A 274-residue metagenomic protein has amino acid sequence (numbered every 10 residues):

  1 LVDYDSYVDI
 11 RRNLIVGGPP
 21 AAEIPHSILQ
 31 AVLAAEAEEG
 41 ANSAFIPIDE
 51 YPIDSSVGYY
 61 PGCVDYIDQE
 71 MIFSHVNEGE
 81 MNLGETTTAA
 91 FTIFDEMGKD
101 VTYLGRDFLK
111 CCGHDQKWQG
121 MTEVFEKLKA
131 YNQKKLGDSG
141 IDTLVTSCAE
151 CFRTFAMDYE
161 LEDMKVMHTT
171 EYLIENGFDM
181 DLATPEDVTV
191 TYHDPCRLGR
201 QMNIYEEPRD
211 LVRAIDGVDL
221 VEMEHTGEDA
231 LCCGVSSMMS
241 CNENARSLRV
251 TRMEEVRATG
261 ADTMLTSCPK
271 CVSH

Functional and structural regions predicted by a protein language model:
L1-L109, D115-T146, F152, D158-Y159: Iron-sulfur-cluster electron-transfer modules
M97, L161-D163, I215-D216: Short, structured coil segments at secondary-structure junctions
T102-L104, K165-M167, V221-E224: General small-molecule cofactor/ligand-binding pocket signal
F108-D115, D229-V235: Short, basic/glycine-rich phosphate-binding loops at helix/coil junctions that contact nucleotide phosphates
E126-Y131, Y172-F178: Active-site glycine-rich loop that binds ribose-phosphate moieties when present
I141-C148, A261-S267: Acidic beta-strand-to-loop metal/phosphate-binding motif
F152-E171, V272-H274: Short acidic, glycine/proline-enriched helix-loop-strand junctions
N176-H274: Redox cofactor-anchoring modules in respiratory/redox and cofactor-processing assemblies
